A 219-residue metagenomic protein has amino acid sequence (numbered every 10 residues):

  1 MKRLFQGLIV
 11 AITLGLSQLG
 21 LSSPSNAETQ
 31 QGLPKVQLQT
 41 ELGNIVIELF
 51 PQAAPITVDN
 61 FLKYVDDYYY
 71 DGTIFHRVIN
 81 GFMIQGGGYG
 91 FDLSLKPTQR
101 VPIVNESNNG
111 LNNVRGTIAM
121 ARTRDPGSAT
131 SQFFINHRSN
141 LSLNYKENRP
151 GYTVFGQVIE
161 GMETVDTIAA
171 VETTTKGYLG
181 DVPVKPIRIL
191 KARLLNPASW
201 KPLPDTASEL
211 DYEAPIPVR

Functional and structural regions predicted by a protein language model:
K2-L8, T13-R219: Cyclophilin-like peptidyl-prolyl cis-trans isomerases
